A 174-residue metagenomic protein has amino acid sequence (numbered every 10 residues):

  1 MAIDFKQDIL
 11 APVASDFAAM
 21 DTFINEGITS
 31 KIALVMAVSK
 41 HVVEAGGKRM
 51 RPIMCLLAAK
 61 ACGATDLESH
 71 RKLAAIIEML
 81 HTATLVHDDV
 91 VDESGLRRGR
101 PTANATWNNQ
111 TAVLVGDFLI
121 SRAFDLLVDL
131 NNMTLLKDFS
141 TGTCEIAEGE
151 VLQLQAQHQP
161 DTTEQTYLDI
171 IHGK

Functional and structural regions predicted by a protein language model:
M1-N25: N-terminal amphipathic/basic leader segments beginning at the initiator methionine
A18-A19, N25-K174: Mg2+-dependent prenyl diphosphate-binding active-site environment of isoprenoid biosynthetic enzymes
